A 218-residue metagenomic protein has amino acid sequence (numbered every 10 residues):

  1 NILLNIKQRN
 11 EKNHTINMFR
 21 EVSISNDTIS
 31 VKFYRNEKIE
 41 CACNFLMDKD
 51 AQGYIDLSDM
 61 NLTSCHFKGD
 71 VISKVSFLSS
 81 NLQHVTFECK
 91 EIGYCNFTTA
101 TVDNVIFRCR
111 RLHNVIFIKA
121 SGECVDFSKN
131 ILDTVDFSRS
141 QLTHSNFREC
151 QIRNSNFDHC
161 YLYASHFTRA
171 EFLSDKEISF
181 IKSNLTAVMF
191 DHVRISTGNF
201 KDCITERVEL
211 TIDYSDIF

Functional and structural regions predicted by a protein language model:
I2-N5: Extreme N-terminal basic, low-complexity initiation segments that serve as generic localization/processing leaders
T15-F218: Tandem repeat scaffolds
